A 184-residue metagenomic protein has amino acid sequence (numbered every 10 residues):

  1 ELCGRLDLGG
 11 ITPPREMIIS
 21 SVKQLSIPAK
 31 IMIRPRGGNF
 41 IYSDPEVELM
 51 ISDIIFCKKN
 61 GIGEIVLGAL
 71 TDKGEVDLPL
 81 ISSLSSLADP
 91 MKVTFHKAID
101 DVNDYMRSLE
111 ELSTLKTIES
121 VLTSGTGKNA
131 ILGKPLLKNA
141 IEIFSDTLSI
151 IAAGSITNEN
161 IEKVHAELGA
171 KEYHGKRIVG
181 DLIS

Functional and structural regions predicted by a protein language model:
E1-G10, F56-G74, K116-G133, I156 (+1 more regions): Glycine-rich phosphate-binding active-site loops on the catalytic face of alpha/beta enzymes
C3-R5, R36-F40: Glycine-/proline-rich flexible loop or hinge segments
L8-T12, E16, I41-E48, S52 (+5 more regions): Residues at secondary-structure transition points
G10-G37, V76-K97, L132-T157: Alpha-helix-loop-beta-strand connector modules within alpha/beta enzyme cores
N39-F56, I81, D100-K116, L137-D146 (+2 more regions): Catalytic cores of alpha/beta
I55-N103: Hydrophobic, well-structured mid-protein blocks that either form specific transmembrane helices
P90-N129: Histidine/lysine/aspartate-rich catalytic loop segments that bind and position anionic ligands
